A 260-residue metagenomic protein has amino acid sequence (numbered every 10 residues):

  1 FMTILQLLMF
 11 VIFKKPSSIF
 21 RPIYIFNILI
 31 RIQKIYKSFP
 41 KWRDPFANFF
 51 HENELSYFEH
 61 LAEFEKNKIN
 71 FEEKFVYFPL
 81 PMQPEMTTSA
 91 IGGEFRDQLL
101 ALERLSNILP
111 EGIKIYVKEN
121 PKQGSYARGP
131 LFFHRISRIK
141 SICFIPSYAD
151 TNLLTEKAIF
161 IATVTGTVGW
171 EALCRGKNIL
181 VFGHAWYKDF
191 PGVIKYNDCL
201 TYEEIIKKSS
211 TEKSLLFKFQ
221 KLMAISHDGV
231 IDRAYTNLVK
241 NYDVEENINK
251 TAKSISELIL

Functional and structural regions predicted by a protein language model:
F1-M86: A nucleotide-sugar donor-handling region in carbohydrate enzymes
F1-P22, G192-L260: Leloir-type glycosyltransferase catalytic cores
N70-L99, R104-S106, I113, E119-Q123 (+1 more regions): Active-site donor-nucleotide binding/catalytic segment of nucleotide-sugar enzymes
Q83-P84, K122, V168, W186 (+1 more regions): Short, glycine-/Ser/Thr-/acidic-enriched flexible segments
S89-G93, Y126-R128, P191-I194: Short, solvent-exposed loop/turn segments at secondary-structure boundaries
E103-P146: Catalytic donor nucleotide-activated moiety binding site of glycosyltransferases and closely related
P121-K122, F132-R135, N178-V181, W186-K188 (+1 more regions): Active/binding-pocket-proximal capping segment
S147-I194: A donor-sugar binding/catalytic signature common to diverse glycosyltransferases and related nucleotide-sugar
